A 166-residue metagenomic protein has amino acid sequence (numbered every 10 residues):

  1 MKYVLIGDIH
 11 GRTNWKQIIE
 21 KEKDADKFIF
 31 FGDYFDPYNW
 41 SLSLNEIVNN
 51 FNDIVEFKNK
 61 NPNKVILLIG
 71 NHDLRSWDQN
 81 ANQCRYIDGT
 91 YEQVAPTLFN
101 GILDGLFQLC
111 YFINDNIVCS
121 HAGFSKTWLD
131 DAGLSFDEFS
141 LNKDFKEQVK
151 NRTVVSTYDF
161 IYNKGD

Functional and structural regions predicted by a protein language model:
M1-V4: Extreme N-terminal starter segment of soluble prokaryotic enzymes
I6, G11-Q93: Core catalytic region of metal-dependent phosphoesterases/phosphodiesterases, especially metallo-beta-lactamase-like
L42, E46, V65-G70, L103-D104 (+1 more regions): Low-complexity, flexible helical/coil segments
H72-Y86, G101, G105-G123: Internal, conserved structured core segments that host functional sites
G89-Q93, Q108-D166: Active-site-proximal loop/helix segment associated with metal-binding centers of metalloenzymes
A95, N100: Internal catalytic-core helix/loop-beta-alpha segment that presents or stabilizes conserved functional determinants
